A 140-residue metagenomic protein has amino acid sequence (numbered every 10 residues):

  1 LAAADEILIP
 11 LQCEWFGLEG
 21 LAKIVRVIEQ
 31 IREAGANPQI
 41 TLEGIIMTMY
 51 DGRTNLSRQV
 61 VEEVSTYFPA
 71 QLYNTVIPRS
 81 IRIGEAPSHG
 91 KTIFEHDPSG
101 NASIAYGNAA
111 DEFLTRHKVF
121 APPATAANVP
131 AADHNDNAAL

Functional and structural regions predicted by a protein language model:
L1-I81: Conserved catalytic-core segment of NTP-binding enzymes
A22, R26, I104-D111: Short, contiguous clusters of charged residues that form electrostatic/catalytic patches at enzyme active sites, used
G35-A36, G90-F94, F120-A124: A general structural signal for short secondary-structure boundary/capping elements
E63, K118-L140: P-loop NTP-binding site
I83-E85: Catalytic histidine-centered segment of alpha/beta-hydrolase-like enzymes
P87-N108: C-terminal boundary of histidine-terminating zinc-finger modules
N108-F120: C-terminal alpha-helix
